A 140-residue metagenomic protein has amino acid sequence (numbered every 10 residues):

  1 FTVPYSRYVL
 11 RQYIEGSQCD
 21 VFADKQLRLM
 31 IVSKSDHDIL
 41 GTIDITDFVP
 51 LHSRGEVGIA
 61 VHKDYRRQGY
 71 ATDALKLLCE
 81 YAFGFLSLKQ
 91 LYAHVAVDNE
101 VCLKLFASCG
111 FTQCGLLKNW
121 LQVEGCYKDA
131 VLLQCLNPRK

Functional and structural regions predicted by a protein language model:
F1-D64, Y127-K128, L132-R139: GNAT-family acyltransferases
D24-K25, G69, A74, C114-W120: Glycine-centered small-residue hotspots that permit tight backbone geometry or close packing
H37, G69, N99, G125: Conserved G/P- and acidic residue-centered "switch" motifs that form tight phosphate/ATP-binding loops in soluble
G58, A71, Y92-V95: Basic, alpha-helical helix-turn-helix
V61, R67-G84, E100-S108: Conserved acetyl-CoA-binding loop-helix of GNAT-fold acetyltransferases
G84-H94: Conserved GNAT acetyl-CoA-binding A-motif
Y92-V95, T112-D129: Conserved catalytic-core motifs of GNAT/GCN5-like acyltransferases
F106, F111, L133: Conserved active-site tyrosine of GNAT-family acetyltransferases
